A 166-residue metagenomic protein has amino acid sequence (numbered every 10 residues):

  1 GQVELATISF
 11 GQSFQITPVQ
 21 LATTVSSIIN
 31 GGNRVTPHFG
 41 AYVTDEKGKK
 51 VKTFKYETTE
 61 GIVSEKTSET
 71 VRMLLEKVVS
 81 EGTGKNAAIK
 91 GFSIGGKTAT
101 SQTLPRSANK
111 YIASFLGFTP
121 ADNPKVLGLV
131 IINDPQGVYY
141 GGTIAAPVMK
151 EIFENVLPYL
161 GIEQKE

Functional and structural regions predicted by a protein language model:
G1-T58, K66, L75-Q164: Active-site beta-strand/loop architecture of penicillin-binding DD-peptidases
